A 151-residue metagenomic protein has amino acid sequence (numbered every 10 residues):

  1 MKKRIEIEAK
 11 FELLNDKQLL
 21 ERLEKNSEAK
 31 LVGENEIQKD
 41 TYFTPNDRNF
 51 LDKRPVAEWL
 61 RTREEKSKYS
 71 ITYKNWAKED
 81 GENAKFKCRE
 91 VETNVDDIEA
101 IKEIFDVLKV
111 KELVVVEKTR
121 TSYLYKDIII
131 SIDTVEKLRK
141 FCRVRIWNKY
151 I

Functional and structural regions predicted by a protein language model:
M1-D127: N-terminal strand-loop-strand beta-hairpin
M1-K3, V135-L138: Short, flexible turn/loop "capping" segments at secondary-structure junctions
K74-A77, K137-R143: Residues forming anionic-ligand binding surfaces in small-molecule and nucleic-acid pockets of primarily soluble enzymes
D127-D133: Short glycine-rich, acidic/polar surface loops and turns
I146-I151: A generic structural motif
